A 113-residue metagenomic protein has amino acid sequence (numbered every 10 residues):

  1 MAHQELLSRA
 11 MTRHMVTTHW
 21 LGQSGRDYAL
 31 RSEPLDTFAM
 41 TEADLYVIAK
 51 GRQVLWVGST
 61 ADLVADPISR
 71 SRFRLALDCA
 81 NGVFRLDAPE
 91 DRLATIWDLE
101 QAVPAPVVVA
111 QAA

Functional and structural regions predicted by a protein language model:
M1-S71, L93-E100, A105, Q111-A113: GIY-YIG nuclease catalytic motif and its immediate N-terminal context
A61, N81-P89: A short, exposed loop/beta-hairpin motif centered on an aromatic-Gly-Thr core
I68-N81: Aromatic- and Lys/Arg-enriched surface recognition patch
